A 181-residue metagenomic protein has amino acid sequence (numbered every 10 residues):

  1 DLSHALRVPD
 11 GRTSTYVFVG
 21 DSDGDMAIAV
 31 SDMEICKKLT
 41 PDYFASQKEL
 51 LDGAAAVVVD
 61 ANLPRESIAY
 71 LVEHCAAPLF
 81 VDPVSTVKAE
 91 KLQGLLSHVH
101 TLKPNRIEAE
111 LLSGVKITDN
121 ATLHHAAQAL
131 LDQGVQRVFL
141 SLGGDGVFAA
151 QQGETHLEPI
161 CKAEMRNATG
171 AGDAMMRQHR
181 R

Functional and structural regions predicted by a protein language model:
D1-A55: Conserved N-terminal subdomain of the carbohydrate kinase-like
V19-D21, N62, G134: Conserved functional loop/turn residues at catalytic and ligand-binding sites
D21-D25, L96-H100, D119-A121, E154-L157: Short, hinge-like loop/turn segments at secondary-structure boundaries
V30, S113-K116, Q151, T169: Short, flexible helix/strand-to-coil boundary loops that buttress conserved ligand/catalytic motifs in alpha/beta
E34-K38, R65, T86-A89, L111 (+2 more regions): Short, small-residue-enriched loops and turns at beta-alpha junctions that line or gate enzyme active sites
D52-G53, E73-P78, H98, G134-Q136 (+1 more regions): Short glycine/proline-enriched coil/turn segments at helix->beta-strand junctions
A56-H125, D145-V147: Conserved beta-alpha-beta core of the PfkB/ribokinase-like small-molecule kinase fold
A89, Q93, N120-R181: Conserved phosphate-binding/catalytic region of the ribokinase-like
